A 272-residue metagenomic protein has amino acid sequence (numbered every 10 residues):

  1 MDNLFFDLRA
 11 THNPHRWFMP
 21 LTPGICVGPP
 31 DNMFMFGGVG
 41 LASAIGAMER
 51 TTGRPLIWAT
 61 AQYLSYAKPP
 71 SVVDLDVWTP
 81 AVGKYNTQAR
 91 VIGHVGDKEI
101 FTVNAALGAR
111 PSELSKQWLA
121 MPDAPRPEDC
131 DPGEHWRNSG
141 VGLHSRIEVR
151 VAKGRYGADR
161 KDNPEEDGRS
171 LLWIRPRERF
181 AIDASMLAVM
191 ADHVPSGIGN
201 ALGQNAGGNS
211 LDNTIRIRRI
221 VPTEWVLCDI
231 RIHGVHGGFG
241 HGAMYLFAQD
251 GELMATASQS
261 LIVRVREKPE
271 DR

Functional and structural regions predicted by a protein language model:
M1-R272: Terminal targeting signals and extreme-terminal segments of soluble enzymes
